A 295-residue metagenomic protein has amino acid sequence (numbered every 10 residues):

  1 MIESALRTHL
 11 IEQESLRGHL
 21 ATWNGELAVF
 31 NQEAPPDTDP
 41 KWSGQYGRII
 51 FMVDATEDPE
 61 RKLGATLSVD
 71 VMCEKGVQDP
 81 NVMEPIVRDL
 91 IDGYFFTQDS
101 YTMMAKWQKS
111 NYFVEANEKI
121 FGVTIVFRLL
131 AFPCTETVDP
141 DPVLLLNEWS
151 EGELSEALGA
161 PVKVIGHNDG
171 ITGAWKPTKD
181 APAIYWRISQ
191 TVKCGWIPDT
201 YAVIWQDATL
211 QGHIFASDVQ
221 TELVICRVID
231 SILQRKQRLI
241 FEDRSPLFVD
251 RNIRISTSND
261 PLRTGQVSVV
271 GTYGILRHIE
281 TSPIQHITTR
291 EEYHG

Functional and structural regions predicted by a protein language model:
M1-E60, D89, Y94-K106, P133-V192 (+1 more regions): Small/polar-rich, solvent-exposed N-terminal microdomains that initiate assembly or binding
M1-H9, T56-K62, M103-A157, V192-D207 (+1 more regions): Short, charged interaction patches at domain edges and termini
L6, L10, I49-F51, L67-V71 (+5 more regions): Hydrophobic beta-strand residues in large extracellular and virion-surface proteins
Q13, R61, L67, G76 (+12 more regions): Aromatic-residue detector
A55, E60-S68, M72-F96, A105-W107 (+4 more regions): Extracellular/virion structural assembly segments
W149-G265: Structured core of small recognition/catalytic domains
